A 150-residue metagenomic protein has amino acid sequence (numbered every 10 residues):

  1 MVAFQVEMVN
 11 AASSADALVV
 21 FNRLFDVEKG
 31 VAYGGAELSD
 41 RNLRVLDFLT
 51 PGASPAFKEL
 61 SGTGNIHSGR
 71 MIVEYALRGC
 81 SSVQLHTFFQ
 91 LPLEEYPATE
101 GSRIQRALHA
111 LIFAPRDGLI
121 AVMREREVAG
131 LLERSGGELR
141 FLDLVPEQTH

Functional and structural regions predicted by a protein language model:
M1-A11: Active-site glycine- and acidic-residue-rich loops that bind and position anionic ligands or nucleotide-like cofactors
S14-A15, C80: A structural motif
D16-L24: Non-cysteine beta-strand/loop elements that form the S-adenosyl-L-methionine
A17, K58-E59: Proline-centered loop/turn at the N-terminus of a beta-strand
L24-V27, H67-S68: Short, catalytically relevant binding-site loops at active-site mouths
E28-D40: Glycine-rich tight-turn/loop motif centered on a GG-T
E37, R41-K58, H67-H150: Alpha/beta catalytic cores of nucleotide-metabolism and tRNA/nucleoside-modifying enzymes
